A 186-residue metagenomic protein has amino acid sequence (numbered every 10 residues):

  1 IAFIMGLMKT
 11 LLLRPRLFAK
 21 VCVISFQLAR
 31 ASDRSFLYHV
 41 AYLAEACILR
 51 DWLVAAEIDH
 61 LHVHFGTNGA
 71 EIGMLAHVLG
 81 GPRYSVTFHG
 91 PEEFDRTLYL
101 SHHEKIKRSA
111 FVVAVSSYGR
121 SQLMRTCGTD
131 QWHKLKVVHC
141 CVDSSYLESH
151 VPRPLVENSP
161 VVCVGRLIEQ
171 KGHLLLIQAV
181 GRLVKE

Functional and structural regions predicted by a protein language model:
I1, V54, P82, K107-F111 (+1 more regions): N-terminal subdomain of nucleotide-sugar transferases
I1-H39: A conserved catalytic-core segment of Leloir-type glycosyltransferases
R34, Y84-A110: A conserved, positively charged/aromatic
F36-Y38, L49-N68: Short N-terminal targeting/anchoring amphipathic segment
D59-E93, V113: Active-site proximal beta-strand in glycosyltransferases
V115, V138, C163-G165: Short hydrophobic "strand-cap" motifs at the C-terminus of beta-strands
Y118, C141: Carbohydrate-associated surface elements
V142, R153-G181: Conserved donor-binding/catalytic core segment of Leloir-type glycosyltransferases
